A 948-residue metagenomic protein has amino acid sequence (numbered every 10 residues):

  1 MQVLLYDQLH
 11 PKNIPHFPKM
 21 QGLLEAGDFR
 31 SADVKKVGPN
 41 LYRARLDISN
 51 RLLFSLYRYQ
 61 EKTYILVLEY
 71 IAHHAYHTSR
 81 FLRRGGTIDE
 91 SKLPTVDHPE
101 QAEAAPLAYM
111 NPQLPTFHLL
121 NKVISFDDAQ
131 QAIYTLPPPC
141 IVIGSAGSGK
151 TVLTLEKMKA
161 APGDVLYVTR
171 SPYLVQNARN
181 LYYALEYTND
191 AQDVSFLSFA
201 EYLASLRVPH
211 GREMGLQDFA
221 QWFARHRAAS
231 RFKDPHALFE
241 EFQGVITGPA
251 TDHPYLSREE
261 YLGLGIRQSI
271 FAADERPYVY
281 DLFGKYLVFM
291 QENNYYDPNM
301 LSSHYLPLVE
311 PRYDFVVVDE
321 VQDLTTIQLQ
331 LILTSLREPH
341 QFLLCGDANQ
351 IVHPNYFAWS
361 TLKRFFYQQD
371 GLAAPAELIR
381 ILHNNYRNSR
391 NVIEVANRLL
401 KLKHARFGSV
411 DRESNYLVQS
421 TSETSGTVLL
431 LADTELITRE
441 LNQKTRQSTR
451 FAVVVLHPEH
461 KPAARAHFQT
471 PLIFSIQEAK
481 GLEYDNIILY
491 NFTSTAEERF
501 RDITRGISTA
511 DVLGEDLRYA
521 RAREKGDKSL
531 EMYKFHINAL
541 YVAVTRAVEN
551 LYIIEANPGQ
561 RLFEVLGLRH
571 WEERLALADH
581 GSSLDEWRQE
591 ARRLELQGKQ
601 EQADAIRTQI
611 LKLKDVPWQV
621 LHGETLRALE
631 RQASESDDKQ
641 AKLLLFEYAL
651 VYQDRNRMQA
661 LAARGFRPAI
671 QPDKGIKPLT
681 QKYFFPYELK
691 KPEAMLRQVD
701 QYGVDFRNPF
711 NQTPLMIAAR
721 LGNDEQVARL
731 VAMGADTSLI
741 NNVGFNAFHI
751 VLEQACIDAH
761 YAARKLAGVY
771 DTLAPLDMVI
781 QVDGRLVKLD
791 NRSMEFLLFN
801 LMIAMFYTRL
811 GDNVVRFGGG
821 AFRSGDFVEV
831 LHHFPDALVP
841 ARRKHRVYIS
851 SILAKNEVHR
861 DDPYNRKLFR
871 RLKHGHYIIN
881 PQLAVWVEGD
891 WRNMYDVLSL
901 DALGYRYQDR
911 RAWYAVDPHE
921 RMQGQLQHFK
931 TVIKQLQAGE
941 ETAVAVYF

Functional and structural regions predicted by a protein language model:
M1-L52, L56-L120: Basic, Lys/Arg-enriched alpha-helical interface segments
M110-V142, A146, V152, Q217-A220 (+3 more regions): Conserved helicase NTPase motor core
Q192, R212-Y295, H874: Coupling/switch/interface segments within P-loop NTPase motor domains and analogous charged loops in nucleic-acid
L329-S422: Conserved RecA-like helicase ATPase core segment that couples NTP binding/hydrolysis to strand translocation
A432-L482, N486-S494: Conserved helicase/translocase motor-coupling segment
F500, I507-E572, E586-Q609, D615: C-terminal accessory regions
P672-Y683, V704-M716, I740-E753: Ankyrin-repeat boundary/"N-cap" motif
